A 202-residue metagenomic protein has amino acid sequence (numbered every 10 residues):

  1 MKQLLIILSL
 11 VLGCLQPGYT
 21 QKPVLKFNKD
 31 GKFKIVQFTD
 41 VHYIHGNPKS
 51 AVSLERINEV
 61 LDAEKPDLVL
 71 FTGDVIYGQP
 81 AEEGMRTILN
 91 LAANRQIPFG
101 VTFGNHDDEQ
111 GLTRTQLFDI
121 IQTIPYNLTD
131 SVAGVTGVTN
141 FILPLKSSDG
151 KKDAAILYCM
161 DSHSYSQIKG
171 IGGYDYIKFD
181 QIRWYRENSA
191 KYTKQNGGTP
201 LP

Functional and structural regions predicted by a protein language model:
M1-Q21: Bacterial Sec-dependent N-terminal signal peptides
I7, H45, Q79, E109-L112 (+1 more regions): Hydrophobic positions within alpha-helical membrane elements
L8, H45, G73, H106 (+1 more regions): Residues that line or immediately flank small-molecule/substrate-binding pockets and catalytic motifs
C14-G18, L68, G84, P98-G100 (+1 more regions): Long, low-complexity, intrinsically disordered N-terminal extensions of eukaryotic proteins, enriched
Y19-I88: N-terminal active-site segment of His-dependent metallophosphoesterases
L68-T72, V101-T102, P202: Short beta-strand segments at enzyme active-site cores
R86-P200: Extended active-site neighborhood of metal-dependent phosphoesterases/phosphodiesterases
